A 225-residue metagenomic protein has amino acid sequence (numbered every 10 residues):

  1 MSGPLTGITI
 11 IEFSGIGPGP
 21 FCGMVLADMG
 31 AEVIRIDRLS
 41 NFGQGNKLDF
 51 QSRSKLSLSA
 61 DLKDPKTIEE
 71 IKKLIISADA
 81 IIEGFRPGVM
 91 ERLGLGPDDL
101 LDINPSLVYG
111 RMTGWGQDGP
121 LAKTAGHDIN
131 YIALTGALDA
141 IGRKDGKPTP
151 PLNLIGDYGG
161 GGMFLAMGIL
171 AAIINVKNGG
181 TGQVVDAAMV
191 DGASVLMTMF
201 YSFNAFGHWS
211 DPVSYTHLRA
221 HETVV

Functional and structural regions predicted by a protein language model:
S2-N41: Conserved small-residue-rich beta-alpha loop and adjacent elements that most often cradle the phosphate/pyrophosphate
A31, R35-S57: Glycine-rich phosphate-binding loop and adjoining beta1-alpha1-beta2 segment of Rossmann-like nucleotide-binding folds
S52-L101: A structured beta-alpha segment of the ubiquitous adenosine-cofactor-binding alpha/beta core
L95-N104, T113-H127: Rossmann-fold NAD(P)-binding glycine/threonine-rich loop
L134-R219: Acidic, glycine-rich segments within the central catalytic cores of soluble metabolic enzymes that bind/position
A220-V225: A short, hydrophobic C-terminal helix/tail in secreted or cell-surface proteins
